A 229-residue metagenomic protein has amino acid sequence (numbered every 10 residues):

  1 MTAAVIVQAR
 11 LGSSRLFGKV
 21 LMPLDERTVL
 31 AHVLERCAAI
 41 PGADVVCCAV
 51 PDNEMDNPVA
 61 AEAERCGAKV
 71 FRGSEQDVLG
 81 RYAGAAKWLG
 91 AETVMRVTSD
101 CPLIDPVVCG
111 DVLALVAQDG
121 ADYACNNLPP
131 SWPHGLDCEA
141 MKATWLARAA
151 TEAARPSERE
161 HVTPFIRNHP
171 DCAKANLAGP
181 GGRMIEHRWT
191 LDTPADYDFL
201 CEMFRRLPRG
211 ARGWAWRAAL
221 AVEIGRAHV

Functional and structural regions predicted by a protein language model:
M1-L16: N-terminal nucleotide-binding beta1-loop-alpha1 segment
V29-V46, V59-A61, R65-C66: A short, N-terminal amphipathic alpha-helix
P51-D56: A conserved acidic beta->alpha catalytic loop
E75-Q76, C101-L103: Acidic metal-phosphate-binding loop of nucleotide-sugar-dependent transferases
D77-G84: Glycine-rich, basic loop-to-helix element that forms the pyrophosphate-binding segment of sugar-nucleotide handling
A86, A91-C101: Short beta-strand-to-loop acidic/aromatic patch adjacent to the donor-nucleotide binding site
D105-S131: Conserved donor-nucleotide/metal-binding helix-loop-beta segment in metal-dependent transferases, i.e., the alpha-helix
M141-R226: Active-site oxyanion/phosphate-handling segment shared across diverse enzymes
